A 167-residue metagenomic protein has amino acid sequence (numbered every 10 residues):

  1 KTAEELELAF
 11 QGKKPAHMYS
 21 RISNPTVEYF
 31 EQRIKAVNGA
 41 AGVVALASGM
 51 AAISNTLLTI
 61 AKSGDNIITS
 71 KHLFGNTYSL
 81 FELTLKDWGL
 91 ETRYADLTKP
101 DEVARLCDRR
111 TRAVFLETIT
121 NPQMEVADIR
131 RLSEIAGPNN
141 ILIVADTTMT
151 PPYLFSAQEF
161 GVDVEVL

Functional and structural regions predicted by a protein language model:
K1-E4, D96-T98: Histidine- and aromatic-rich ligand-binding microenvironments
T2-S54, N76-L83: Conserved N-terminal alpha-helix of the aminotransferase class I/II PLP-enzyme fold
G42-L167: Conserved PLP-enzyme active-site core in the AAT-like
